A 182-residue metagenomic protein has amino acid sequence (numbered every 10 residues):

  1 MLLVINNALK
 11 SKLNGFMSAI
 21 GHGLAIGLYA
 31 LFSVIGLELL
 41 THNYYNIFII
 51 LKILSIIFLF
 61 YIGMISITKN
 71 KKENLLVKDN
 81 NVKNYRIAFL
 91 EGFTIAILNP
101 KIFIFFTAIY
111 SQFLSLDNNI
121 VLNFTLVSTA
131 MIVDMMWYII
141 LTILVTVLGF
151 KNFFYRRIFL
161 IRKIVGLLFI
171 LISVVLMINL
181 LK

Functional and structural regions predicted by a protein language model:
M1-I49, A108-T129, I139, I143: Juxtamembrane transmembrane-helix termini in multi-pass membrane transport proteins
M1-N6, L90-I109, I132: Functional transmembrane helices that embed catalytic/metal-coordinating motifs
F16-I20, N80-L98, V121-M131: Small-residue-enriched transmembrane helix starts and helix-helix packing motifs in multi-pass inner-membrane proteins
G21-L28, F89-I102, R162-G166: Select subsegments of transmembrane alpha-helices in polytopic membrane proteins, especially boundary-proximal
N43-N74, V133-L141, N152-K182: Selective transmembrane alpha-helices of multi-pass membrane proteins
K72-I87, F153: Flexible interhelical linker loops that connect adjacent transmembrane helices in multi-pass membrane transporters
F105-L114, V175-L180: Alpha-helical transmembrane segments and their membrane-interface junctions in multi-pass membrane proteins
V147-K151: Short, flexible, glycine-rich and Lys/Arg-enriched loop motifs at helix boundaries that contact anionic partners
